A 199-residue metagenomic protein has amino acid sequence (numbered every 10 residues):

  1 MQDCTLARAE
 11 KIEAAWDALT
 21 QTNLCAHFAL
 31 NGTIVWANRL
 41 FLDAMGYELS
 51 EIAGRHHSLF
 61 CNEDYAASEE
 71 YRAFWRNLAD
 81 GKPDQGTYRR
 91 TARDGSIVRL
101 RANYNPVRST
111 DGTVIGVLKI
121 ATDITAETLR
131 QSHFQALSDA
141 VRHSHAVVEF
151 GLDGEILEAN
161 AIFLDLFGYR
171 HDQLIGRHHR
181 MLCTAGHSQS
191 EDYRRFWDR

Functional and structural regions predicted by a protein language model:
Q2-L6, T110-D111, I115-V141: Sensory coupling linkers of modular signal transduction proteins
E10-L30, F134-D153, D165: PAS/LOV and related PAS-like sensory modules
I12-A14, H56, D64-S96, H178 (+1 more regions): Terminal output helix/cap of sensory domains in signal transduction proteins
G32-V35, G154-L157: Conserved hydrophobic beta-strand signature of PAS-family and PAS-like sensory domains
F41-A53, F163-L174: PAS/PAS-like sensory domain cap-loop motif
S58, R108, T125, R180: Adenine-nucleotide cofactor-binding loop residues
A92-S96, R108-T113: Flexible loop/coil segments at beta-strand boundaries within sensory signal-transduction domains
A102-Y104, A121: Sensory-domain boundary capping and coupling elements
